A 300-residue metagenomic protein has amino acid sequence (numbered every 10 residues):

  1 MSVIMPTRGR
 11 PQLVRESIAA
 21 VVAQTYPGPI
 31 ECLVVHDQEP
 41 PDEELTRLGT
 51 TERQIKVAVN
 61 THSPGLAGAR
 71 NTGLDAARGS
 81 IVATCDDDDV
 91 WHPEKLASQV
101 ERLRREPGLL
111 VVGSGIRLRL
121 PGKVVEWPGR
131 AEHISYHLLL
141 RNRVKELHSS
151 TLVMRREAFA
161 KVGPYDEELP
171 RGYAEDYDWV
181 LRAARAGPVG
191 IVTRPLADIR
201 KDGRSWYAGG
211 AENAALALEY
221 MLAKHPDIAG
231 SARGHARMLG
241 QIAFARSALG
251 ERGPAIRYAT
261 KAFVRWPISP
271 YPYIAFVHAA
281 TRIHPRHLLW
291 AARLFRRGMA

Functional and structural regions predicted by a protein language model:
M1-S2, E31, D178: Cell-envelope/extracellular polymer assembly enzymes that use nucleotide-activated donors
A19-P29: Short, acidic, metal-binding catalytic loop of nucleotide-sugar glycosyltransferases
V34-L45, H62, D86: A conserved acidic beta->alpha catalytic loop
E52-R53, G68, S98-A158, V162: Flexible acidic/His/Gly-enriched loops in nucleotide-sugar-dependent glycosyltransferase catalytic domains
N60-A77: Glycine-rich, basic loop-to-helix element that forms the pyrophosphate-binding segment of sugar-nucleotide handling
V82: Short aromatic/hydrophobic "clamp" motif used to bind/position activated sugar donors
E132-E212: Conserved nucleotide-sugar donor-binding catalytic segment
H137, P195, I199-D202, Y207-G234 (+1 more regions): Catalytic core of nucleotide-sugar-dependent glycosyltransferases
